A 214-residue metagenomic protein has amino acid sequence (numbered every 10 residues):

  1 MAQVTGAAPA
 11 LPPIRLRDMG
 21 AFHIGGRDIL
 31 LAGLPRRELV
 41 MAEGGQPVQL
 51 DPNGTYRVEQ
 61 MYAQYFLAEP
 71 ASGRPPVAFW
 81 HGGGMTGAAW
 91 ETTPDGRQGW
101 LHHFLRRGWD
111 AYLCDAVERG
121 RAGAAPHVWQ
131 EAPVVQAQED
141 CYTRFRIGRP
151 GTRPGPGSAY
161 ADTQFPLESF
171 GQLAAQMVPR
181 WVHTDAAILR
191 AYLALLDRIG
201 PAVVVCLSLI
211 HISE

Functional and structural regions predicted by a protein language model:
Q3-A71: N-terminal cap/lid segment of alpha/beta-hydrolase-fold proteins
G26-D28, L67, H81-G84, E118 (+1 more regions): Short, flexible loop/turn elements at secondary-structure junctions
A71-S72, V77-P133, C141-T143: Short, surface-exposed "cap/lid" segments of acyl-processing enzymes
W90, R119-T184: Cap/lid segment of the alpha/beta-hydrolase catalytic domain
D185-A202: Conserved acidic catalytic loop of the alpha/beta-hydrolase fold
V204-C206: Conserved alpha/beta-hydrolase fold motif
I210-E214: Conserved small/polar residues in nucleotide/adenosyl-binding loops
